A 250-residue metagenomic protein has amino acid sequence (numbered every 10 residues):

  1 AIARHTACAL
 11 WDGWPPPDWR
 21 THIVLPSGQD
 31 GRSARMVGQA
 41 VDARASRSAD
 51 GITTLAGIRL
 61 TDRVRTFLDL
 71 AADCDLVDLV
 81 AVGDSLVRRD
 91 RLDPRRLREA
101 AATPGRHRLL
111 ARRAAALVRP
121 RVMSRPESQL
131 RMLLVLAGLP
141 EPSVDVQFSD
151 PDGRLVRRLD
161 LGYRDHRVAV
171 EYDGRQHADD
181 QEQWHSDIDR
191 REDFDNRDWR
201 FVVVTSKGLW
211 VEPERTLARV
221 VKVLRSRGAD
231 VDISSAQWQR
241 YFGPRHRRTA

Functional and structural regions predicted by a protein language model:
A1-H107, R225-A250: Short gly/ser-rich loop at a beta-strand->alpha-helix junction or flexible surface loop bordering the NTP-binding
V87-A250: Surface segments flanking catalytic/ligand-binding clefts of nucleic-acid enzymes
